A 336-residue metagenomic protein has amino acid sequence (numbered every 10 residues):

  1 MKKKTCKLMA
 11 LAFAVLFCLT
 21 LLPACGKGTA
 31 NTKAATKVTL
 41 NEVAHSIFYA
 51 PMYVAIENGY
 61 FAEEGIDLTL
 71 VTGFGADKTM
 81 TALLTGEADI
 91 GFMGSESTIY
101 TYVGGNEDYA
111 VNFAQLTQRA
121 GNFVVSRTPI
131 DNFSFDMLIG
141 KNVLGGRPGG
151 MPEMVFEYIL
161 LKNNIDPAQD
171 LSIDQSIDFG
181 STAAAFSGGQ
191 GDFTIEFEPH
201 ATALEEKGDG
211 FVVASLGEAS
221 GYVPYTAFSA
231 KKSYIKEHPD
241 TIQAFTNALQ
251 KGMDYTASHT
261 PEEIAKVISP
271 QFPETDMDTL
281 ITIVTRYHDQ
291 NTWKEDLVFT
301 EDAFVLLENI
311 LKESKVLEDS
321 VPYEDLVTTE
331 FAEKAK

Functional and structural regions predicted by a protein language model:
M1-K37, E333-K336: Short, low-complexity disordered leader/linker segments with a strong preference for bacterial N-terminal type II
N31-A168, S172-S176, A185, D192-P199 (+3 more regions): Short, glycine-/small- and polar/acidic-enriched structural segments that line small-molecule recognition paths
S46, G73-D77, F92, G150-M151 (+5 more regions): Soluble non-cytosolic domains of exported or imported proteins
I56-E57, A62, L161, E205 (+3 more regions): Short polybasic/polar patches that bind polyanions
A88-F92, H288-E301, F331-K336: Short amphipathic alpha-helical segments at helix boundaries and their inter-helical linkers
S97, D178-F272: Pocket-lining segment of extracytoplasmic ligand-binding domains
K236-E318: Secondary-structure end/capping motifs
L306-K336: C-terminal solvent-exposed extensions
